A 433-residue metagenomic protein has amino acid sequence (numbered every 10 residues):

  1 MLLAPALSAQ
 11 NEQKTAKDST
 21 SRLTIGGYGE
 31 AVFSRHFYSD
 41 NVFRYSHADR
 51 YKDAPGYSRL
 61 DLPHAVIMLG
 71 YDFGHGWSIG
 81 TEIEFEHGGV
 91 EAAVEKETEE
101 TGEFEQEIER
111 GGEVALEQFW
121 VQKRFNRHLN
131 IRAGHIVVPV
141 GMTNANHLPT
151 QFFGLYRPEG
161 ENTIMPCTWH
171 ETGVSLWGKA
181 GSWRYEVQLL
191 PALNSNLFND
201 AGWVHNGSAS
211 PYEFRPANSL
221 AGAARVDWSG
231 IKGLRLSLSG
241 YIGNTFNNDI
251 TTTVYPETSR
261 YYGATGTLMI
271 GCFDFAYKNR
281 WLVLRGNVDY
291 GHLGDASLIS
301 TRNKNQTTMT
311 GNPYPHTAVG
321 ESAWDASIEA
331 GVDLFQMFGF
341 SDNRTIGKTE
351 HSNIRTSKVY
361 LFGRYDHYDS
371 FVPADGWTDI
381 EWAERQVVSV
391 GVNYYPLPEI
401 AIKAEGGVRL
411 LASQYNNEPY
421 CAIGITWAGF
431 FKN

Functional and structural regions predicted by a protein language model:
M1-A4: Bacterial N-terminal signal peptides
A6-Y45, F340-T345, N433: N-terminal periplasmic/intermembrane-space "pro-region" immediately following the signal or transit peptide
D18, Y38-D40, D53-A54, T98 (+3 more regions): Outer-membrane beta-barrel pore domains
D18-R22, F33-P63, W203, A209-Y212 (+1 more regions): Surface-exposed strand-loop-strand hairpins of Gram-negative outer-membrane beta-barrel proteins
T20-H36, P55-S195, N218-A223, D227-L236 (+3 more regions): Outer membrane beta-barrel
S39-R44, A145-Q151, S300-N303: Short, flexible, mixed-charge acidic loops at enzyme active sites
C167, E213-L220, G263-T267: Active-site glycine- and acidic-residue-rich loops that bind and position anionic ligands or nucleotide-like cofactors
L197, V204-T253: Loop-centered beta-sheet repeat module
